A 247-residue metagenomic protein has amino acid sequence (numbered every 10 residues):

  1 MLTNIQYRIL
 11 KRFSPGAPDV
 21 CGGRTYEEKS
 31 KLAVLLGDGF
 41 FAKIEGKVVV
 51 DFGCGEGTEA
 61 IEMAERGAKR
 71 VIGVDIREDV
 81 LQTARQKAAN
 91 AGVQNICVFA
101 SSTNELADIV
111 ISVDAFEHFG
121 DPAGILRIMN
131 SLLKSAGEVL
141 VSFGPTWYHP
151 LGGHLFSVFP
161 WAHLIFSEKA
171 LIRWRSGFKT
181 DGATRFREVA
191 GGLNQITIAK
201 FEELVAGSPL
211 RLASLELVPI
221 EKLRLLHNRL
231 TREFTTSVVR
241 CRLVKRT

Functional and structural regions predicted by a protein language model:
M1-T103, I109, V113, L126 (+3 more regions): Conserved N-terminal segment of class I S-adenosyl-L-methionine
N4-Q6, L10, S14, F166 (+1 more regions): A C-terminal cap/extension of S-adenosyl-L-methionine-dependent methyltransferases that defines the acceptor-substrate
K47, A136-G137: Surface-exposed loop/turn positions
D79, G120-G124, G152: Short N-terminal helix/helix-N-cap motif within the alpha/beta-hydrolase-1
D114-H118: Short catalytic micro-motifs in class I SAM-dependent methyltransferases
G120, K134, A206: Short conserved AdoMet
A123-S135: A short glycine-rich, Lys/Arg-flanked "PGG" loop and its adjoining helix->strand segment in the class I
L140-E168: Conserved class I S-adenosyl-L-methionine
